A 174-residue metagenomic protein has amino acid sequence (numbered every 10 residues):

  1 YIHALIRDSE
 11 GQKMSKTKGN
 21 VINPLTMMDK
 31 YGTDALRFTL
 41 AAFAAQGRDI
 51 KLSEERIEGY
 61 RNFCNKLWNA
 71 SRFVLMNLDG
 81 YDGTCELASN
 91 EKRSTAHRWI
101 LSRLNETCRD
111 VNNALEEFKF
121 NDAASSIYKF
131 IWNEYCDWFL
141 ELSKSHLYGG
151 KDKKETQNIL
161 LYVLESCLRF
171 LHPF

Functional and structural regions predicted by a protein language model:
Y1-G19: Active-site and channel-lining beta-strand-loop segments that bind or position nucleotide-derived/phosphorylated
S15-I22, E54-I57: Short secondary-structure boundary/capping segments
T26-F174: Helix-rich, typically C-terminal accessory recognition domains appended to large enzymatic cores
